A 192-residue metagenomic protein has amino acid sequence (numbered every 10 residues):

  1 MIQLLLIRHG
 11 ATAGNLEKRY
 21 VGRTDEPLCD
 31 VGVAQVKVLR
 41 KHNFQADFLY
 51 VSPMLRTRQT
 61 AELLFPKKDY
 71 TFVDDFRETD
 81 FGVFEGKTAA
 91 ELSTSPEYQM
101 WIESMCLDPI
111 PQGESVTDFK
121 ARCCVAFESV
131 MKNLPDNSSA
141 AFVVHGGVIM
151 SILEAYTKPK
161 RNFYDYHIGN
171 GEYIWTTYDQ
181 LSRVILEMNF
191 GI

Functional and structural regions predicted by a protein language model:
I2, I7-K68: Active-site-proximal alpha-helix that buttresses catalytic centers in soluble enzyme cores
L4, S138-G146: Generic beta-sheet signal
H42-D75, M100, E154, T177-I192: Conserved histidine-centered catalytic loops in small-molecule metabolism enzymes
H42-Q45, V130-S138: Glycine-rich phosphate-binding loop signature in dinucleotide/nucleotide-binding domains
V51-S52, A121, V143-V144: Short beta-strand scaffold positions
L64-C124: Phosphate-handling substructures
G146-M150, E172: GST superfamily/GST-like fold recognition
T157-V184: Domain-level recognition of soluble alpha/beta enzyme cores, biased toward histidine phosphatases/phosphomutases
